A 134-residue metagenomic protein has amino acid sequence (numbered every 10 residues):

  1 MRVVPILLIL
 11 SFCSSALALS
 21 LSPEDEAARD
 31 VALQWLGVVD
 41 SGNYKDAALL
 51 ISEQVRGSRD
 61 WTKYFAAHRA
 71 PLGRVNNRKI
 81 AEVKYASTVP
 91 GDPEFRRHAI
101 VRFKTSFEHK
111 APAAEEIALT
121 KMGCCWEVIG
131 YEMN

Functional and structural regions predicted by a protein language model:
P5-S15: Bacterial N-terminal signal peptides
A16-S41: Short, low-complexity N-terminal intrinsically disordered segments enriched in polar/charged residues
P23-V31, K45-R96: Short solvent-exposed beta->alpha transition segments
G42-Y44, C124: Loop/turn elements at helix/coil->beta-strand transitions in domains of secreted/extracellular proteins
V83-N134: Exposed beta-sheet edge and beta->alpha loop/turn motif
